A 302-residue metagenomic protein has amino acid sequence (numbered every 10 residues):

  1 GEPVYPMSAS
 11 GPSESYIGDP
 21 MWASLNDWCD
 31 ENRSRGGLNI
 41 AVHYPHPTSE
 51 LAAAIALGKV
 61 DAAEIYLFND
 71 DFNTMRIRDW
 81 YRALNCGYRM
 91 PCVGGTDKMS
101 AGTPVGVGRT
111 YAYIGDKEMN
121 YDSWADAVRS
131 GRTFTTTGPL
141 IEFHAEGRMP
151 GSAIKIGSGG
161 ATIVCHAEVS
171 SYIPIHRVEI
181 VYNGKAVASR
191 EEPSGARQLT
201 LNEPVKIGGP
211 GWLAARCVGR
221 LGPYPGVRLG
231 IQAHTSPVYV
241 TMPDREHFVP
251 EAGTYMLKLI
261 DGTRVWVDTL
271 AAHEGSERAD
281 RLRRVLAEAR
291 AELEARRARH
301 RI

Functional and structural regions predicted by a protein language model:
G1-Y88, T96, G102: Catalytic cores of extracellular degradative/oxidative enzymes
S34-G36, P47-A52, Y81, C86-P91 (+1 more regions): C-terminal functional module detector
